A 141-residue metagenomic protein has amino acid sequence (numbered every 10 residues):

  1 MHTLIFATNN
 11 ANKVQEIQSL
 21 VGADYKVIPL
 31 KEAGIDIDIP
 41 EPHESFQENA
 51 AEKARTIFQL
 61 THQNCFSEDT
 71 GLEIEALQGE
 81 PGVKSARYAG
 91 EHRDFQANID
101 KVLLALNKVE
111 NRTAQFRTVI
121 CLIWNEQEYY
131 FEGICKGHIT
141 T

Functional and structural regions predicted by a protein language model:
H2-I5, A11-P29, A33-T141: Anionic-ligand binding patches
